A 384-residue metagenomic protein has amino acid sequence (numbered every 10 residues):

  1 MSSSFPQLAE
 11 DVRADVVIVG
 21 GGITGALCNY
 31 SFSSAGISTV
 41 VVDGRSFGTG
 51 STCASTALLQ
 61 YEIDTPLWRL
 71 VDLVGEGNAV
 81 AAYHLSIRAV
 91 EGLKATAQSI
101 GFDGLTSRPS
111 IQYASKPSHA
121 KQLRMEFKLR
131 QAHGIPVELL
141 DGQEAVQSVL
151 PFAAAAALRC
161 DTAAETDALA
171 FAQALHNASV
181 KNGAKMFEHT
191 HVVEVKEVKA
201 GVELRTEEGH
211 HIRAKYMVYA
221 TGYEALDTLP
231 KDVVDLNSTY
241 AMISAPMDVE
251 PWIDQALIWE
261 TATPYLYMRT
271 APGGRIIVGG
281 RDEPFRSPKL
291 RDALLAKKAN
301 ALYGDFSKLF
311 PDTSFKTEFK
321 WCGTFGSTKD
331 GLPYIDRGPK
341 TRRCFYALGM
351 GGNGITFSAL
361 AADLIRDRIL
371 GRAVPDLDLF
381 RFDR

Functional and structural regions predicted by a protein language model:
M1-V16: Extreme N-terminal leader/targeting segments of oxidoreductases
A14-V41: N-terminal Rossmann-like FAD-binding beta1-loop-alpha1 element of flavoenzymes
S34-A54: Glycine-rich FAD pyrophosphate-binding loop
A54-L85: Glycine-rich active-site loop/strand segments that organize a redox cofactor
T65-V71, A95-A174: Flavin (FAD/FMN) cofactor-binding and adjacent substrate-gating region of FAD-dependent oxidoreductase domains
E91, S99-S107, V192, H211-K340: Active-site substrate-recognition segment that forms the wall of the catalytic cavity or substrate channel
A157-E208, I212-K215: Helical element adjacent to the flavin cofactor pocket in flavoenzyme catalytic cores
D292, S307-R384: C-terminal catalytic lobe of FAD-dependent flavoproteins
